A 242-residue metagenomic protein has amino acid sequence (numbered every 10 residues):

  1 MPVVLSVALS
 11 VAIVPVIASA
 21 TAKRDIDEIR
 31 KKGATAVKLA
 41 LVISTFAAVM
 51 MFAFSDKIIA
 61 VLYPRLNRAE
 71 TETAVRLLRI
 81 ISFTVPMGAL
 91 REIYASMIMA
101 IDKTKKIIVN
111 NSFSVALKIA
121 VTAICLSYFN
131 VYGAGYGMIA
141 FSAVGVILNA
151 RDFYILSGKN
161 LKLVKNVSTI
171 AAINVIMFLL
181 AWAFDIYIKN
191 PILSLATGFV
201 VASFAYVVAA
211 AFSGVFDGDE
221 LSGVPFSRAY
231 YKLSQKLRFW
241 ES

Functional and structural regions predicted by a protein language model:
M1-V7, V11, A47, T84-G88: Transmembrane helix-bundle signature of multi-pass secondary active exporters and lipid flippases
S6-V37, A95-M97: Helix-loop junctions and terminal segments of transmembrane helices in multi-pass membrane transport/translocation
K32, V37-A53, R65-A69, Y128 (+3 more regions): Short alpha-helical transmembrane segments in multi-pass integral membrane proteins
F52-V85: Interfacial segments at transmembrane-helix termini and the short loops linking adjacent helices
S82-F113, I124, Y128: Membrane-interface junctions at transmembrane-helix termini in multi-pass inner-membrane proteins
Y94-D102, A150-K165, F216: Alpha-helical transmembrane segments
K105, S112-A150, L179-V201, E220-L221: Membrane-interface helix-loop junctions in multi-pass transport and translocation proteins
W182-S242: Membrane-proximal transmembrane or re-entrant/amphipathic helices at the cytosolic face
